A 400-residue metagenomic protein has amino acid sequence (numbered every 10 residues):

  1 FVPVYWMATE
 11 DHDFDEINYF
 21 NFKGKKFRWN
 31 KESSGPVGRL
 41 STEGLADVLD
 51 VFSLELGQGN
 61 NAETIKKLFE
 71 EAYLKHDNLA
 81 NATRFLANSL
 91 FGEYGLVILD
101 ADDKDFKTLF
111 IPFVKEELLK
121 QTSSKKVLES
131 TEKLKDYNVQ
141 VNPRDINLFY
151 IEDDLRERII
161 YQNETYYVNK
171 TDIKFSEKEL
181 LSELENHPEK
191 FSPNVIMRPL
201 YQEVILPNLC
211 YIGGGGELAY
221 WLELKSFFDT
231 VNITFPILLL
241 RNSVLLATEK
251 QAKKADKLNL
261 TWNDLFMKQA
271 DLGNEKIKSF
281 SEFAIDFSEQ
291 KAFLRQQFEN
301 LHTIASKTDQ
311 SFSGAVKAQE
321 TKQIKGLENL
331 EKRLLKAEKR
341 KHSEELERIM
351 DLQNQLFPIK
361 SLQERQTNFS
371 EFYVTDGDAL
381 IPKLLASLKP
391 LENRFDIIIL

Functional and structural regions predicted by a protein language model:
F1-D15, P236: Glycine-rich phosphate/pyrophosphate-binding loops and their adjacent beta-strand/loop elements at enzyme active sites
W6-D11, A101-K104, D153, G215-G216 (+1 more regions): An acidic- and aromatic-residue-enriched active-site/binding cleft used to recognize and process polar
D13-F20, F110-V114: Short acidic, glycine/serine/threonine-rich loops at helix termini
E16-N21, L246-S279: A structural-propensity feature for long, helix-poor, extended segments
N21-V48: A glycine-rich helix N-cap at a beta->alpha junction
T42-D100: A cross-taxonomic marker for long C-terminal extensions/tails that follow the last structured domain
L86-F175, E179, D271, E275-L400: Long, compositionally biased intrinsically disordered regions
R144-L209, G215-S226, F235, L246-T248 (+1 more regions): A translation/RNA-centric and nucleic-acid-associated enzymatic feature enriched in Class II aminoacyl-tRNA synthetases
